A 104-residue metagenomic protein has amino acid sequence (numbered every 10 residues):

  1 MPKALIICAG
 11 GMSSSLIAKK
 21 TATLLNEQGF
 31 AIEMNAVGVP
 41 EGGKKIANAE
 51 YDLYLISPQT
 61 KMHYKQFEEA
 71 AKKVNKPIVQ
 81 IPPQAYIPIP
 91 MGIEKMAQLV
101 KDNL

Functional and structural regions predicted by a protein language model:
M1-L5: Extreme N-terminal starter segment of soluble prokaryotic enzymes
S14-I17: Short glycine/serine/threonine-rich phosphate/pyrophosphate-binding segments that cradle anionic phosphate groups
L25-A31, K72-K76: Short helix-capping segments at alpha-helix termini
E33-K44: A short, well-structured beta->alpha microelement
N48-L53: Short acidic/histidine-rich motifs immediately flanking catalytic phosphotransfer sites in two-component signaling
S57-Q59: Short secondary-structure boundary segments
M62-Q84: A short, gly/pro- and small-residue-rich
P77-L104: Ser/Thr/Gly-rich flexible loops in soluble cytosolic domains mediating phosphotransfer, phosphorylation
